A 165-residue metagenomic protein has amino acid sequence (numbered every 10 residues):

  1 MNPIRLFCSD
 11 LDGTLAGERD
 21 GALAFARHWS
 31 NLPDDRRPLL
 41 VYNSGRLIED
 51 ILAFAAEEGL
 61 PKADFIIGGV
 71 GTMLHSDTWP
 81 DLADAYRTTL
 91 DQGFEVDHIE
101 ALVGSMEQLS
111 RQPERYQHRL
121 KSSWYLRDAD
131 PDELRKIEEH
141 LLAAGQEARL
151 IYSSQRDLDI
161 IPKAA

Functional and structural regions predicted by a protein language model:
M1-F7, S30, L74, D81-A83 (+2 more regions): Glycine/serine-rich loop-strand microenvironments at binding/catalytic pocket rims
N2-G21: Asp-based phosphoryl-transfer active-site loop
N2-I4, R37, A63, R119: A general structural motif
A16-D20, N43-G45, K163-A164: Short, flexible loop segments at the rims of nucleotide/cofactor-binding pockets, characterized by
R19-L23, L52, L134-R135: Conserved strand-to-helix beginnings and helix N-cap segments that scaffold or border functional pockets
A24-E114: Active-site phosphate-binding/coordination module
L102-A165: Conserved acidic, metal-coordinating active-site core of Asp-based, Mg2+-dependent phosphoryl-transfer enzymes
